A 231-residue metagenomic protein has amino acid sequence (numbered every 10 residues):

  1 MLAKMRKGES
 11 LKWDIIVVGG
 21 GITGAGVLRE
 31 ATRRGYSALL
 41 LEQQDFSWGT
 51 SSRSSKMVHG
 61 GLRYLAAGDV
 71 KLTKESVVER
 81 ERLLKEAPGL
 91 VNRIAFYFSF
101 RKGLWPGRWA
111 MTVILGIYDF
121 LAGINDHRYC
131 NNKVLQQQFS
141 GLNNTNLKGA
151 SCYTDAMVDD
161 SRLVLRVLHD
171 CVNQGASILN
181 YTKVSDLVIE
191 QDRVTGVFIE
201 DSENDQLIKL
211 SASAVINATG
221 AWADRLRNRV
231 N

Functional and structural regions predicted by a protein language model:
M1-I15, E30-R34: Extreme N-terminal leader/targeting segments of oxidoreductases
L11-W13, N204-A214: Core beta-strand elements of the Rossmann-like FAD/NAD(P) dinucleotide-binding domain in flavoenzyme oxidoreductases
G19-G21, Q43: Glycine-rich Rossmann-fold phosphate-binding loop(s) that bind the pyrophosphate of adenine dinucleotide cofactors
G24: N-terminal Rossmann-fold NAD(P) dinucleotide-binding loop
T32-R53: Glycine-rich FAD pyrophosphate-binding loop
K56-Q138: Dinucleotide-binding Rossmann-like beta1-alpha1 core, especially the glycine-rich loop that anchors the ADP
F100-G175, L179-N180, L187-R193, F198: Flavin (FAD/FMN) cofactor-binding and adjacent substrate-gating region of FAD-dependent oxidoreductase domains
N217-N231: Flavin (primarily FAD) binding-site architecture
